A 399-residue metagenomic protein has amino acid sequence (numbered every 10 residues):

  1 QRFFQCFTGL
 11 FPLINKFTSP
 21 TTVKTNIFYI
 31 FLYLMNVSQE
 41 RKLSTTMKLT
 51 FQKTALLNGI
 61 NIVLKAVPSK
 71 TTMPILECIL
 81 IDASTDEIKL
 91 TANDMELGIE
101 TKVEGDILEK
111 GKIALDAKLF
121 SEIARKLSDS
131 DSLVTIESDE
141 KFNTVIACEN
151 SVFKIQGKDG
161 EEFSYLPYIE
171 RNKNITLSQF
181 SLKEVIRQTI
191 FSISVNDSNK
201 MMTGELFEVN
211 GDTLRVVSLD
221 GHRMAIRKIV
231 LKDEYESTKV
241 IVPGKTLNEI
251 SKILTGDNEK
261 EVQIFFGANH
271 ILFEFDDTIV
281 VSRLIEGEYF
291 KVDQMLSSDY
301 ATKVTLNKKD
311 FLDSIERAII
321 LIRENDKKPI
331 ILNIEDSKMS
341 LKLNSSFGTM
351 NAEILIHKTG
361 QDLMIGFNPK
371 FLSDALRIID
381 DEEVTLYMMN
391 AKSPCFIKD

Functional and structural regions predicted by a protein language model:
F17, T21-D399: Structural preference for solvent-exposed beta-strand-turn elements and adjacent flexible terminal/loop segments within
